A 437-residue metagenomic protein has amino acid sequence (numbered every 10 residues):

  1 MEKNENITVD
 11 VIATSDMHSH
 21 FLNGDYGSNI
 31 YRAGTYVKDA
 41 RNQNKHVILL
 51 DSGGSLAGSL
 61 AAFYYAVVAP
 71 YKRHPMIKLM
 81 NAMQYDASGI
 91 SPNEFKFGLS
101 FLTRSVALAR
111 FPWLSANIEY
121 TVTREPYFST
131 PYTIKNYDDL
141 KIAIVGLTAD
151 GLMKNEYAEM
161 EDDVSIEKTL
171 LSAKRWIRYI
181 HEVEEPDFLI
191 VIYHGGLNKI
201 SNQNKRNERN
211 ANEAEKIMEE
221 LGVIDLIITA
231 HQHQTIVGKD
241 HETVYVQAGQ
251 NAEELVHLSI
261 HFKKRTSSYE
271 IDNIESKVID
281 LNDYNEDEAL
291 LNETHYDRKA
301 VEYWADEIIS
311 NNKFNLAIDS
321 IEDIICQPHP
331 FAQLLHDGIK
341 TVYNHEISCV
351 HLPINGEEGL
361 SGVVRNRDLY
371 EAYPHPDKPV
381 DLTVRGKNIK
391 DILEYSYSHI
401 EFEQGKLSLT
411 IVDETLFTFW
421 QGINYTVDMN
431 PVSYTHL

Functional and structural regions predicted by a protein language model:
M1-D283, C326-G338, S348: Acidic, metal/ion-coordinating pockets
E5-N6, F262-V364: A short C-terminal boundary segment appended to hydrolase-like catalytic domains
T8-D10, H20-Y36, A109-N117, S129-Y132 (+3 more regions): Feature captures C-terminal
I30, R73, L99, L291-T294 (+3 more regions): Alpha-helix initiation and N-capping motif
N42, A107, E182, E302 (+5 more regions): Generic surface-pattern signal
R110, A173, I271, H295 (+3 more regions): Intrinsically disordered regions, especially transient/low-confidence alpha-helical propensity segments and coil-helix
E161, D323, D377: Conserved short-loop catalytic and cofactor-binding motifs
